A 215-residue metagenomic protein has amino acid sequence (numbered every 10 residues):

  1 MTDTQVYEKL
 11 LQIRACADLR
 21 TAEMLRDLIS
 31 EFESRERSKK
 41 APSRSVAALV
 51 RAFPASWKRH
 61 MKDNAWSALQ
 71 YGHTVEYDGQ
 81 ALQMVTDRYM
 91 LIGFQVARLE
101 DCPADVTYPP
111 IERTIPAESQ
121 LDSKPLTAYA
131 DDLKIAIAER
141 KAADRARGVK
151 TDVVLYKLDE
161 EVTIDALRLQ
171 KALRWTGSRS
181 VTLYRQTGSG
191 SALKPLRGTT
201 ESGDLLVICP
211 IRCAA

Functional and structural regions predicted by a protein language model:
T2-A215: DNA polymerase processivity clamps
